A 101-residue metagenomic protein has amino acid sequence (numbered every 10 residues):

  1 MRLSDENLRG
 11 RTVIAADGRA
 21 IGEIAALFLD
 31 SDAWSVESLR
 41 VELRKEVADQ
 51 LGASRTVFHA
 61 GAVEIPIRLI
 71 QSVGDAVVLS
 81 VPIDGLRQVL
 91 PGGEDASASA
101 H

Functional and structural regions predicted by a protein language model:
M1-H101: Peripheral interaction segments used for macromolecular assembly
